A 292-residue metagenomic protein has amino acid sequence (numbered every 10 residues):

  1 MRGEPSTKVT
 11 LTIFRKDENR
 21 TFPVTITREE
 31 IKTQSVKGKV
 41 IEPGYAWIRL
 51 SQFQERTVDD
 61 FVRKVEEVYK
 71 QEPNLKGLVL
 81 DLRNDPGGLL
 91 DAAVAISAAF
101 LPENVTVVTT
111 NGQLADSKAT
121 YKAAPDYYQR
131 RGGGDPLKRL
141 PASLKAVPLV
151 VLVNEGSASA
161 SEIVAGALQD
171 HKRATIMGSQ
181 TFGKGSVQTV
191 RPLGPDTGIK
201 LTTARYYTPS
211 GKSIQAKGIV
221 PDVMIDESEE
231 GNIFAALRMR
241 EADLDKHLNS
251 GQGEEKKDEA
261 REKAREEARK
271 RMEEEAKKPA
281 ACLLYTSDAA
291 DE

Functional and structural regions predicted by a protein language model:
M1-E4, V9-T27: PDZ peptide-recognition modules
N19-T25, K32-S287, E292: C-terminal "post-core" interaction segments
